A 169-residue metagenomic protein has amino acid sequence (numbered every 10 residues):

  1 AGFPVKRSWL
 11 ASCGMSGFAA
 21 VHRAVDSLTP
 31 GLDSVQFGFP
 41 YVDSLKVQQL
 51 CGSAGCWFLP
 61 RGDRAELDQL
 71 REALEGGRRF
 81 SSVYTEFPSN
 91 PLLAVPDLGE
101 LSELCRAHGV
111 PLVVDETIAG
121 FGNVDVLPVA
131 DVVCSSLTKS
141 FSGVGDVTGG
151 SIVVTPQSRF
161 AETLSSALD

Functional and structural regions predicted by a protein language model:
P4-D169: Conserved PLP-enzyme active-site core in the AAT-like
